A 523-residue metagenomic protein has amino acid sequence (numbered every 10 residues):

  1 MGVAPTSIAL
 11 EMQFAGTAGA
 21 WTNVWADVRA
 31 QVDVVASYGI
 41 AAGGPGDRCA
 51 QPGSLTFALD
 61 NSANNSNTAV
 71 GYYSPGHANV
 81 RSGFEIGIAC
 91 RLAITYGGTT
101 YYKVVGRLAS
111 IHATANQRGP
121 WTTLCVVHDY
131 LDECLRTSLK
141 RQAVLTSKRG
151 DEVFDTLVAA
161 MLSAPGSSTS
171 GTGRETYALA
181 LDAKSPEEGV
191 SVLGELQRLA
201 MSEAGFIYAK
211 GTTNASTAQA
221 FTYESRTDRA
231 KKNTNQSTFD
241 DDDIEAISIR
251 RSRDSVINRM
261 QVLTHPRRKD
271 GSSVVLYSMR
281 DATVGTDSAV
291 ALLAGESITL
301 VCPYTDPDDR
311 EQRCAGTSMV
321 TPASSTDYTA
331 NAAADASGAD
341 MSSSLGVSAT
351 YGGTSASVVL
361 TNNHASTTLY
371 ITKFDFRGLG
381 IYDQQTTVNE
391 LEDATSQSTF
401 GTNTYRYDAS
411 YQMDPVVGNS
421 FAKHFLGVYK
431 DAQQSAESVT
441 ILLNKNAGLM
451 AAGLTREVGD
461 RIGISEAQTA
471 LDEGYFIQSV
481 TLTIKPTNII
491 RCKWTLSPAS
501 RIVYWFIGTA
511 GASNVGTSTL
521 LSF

Functional and structural regions predicted by a protein language model:
M1-E152, A183-A204, K232-A246, V256 (+3 more regions): Assembly/oligomerization scaffold segments
A63, T114, L131-E133, T227-R229 (+3 more regions): Short loop/turn segments at secondary-structure transitions that flank enzyme active sites
L124-V127, L139-A143, A334-S420, G453-F523: Acidic, low-complexity/disordered segments
C134, K423-Q434, L454-R456: Internal mixed-charge
L135, F154-E187, T213: N-terminal export/assembly leaders
Q197-A200, A204-T234: Extended amphipathic alpha-helical segments with heptad-repeat/coiled-coil character used for oligomerization, fusion
S255-R280: Polar, glycine-rich mid-to-C-terminal structural blocks that act as macromolecule-binding/assembly scaffolds
L443-A452: Mixed-charge, Lys/Arg-rich low-complexity intrinsically disordered regions
